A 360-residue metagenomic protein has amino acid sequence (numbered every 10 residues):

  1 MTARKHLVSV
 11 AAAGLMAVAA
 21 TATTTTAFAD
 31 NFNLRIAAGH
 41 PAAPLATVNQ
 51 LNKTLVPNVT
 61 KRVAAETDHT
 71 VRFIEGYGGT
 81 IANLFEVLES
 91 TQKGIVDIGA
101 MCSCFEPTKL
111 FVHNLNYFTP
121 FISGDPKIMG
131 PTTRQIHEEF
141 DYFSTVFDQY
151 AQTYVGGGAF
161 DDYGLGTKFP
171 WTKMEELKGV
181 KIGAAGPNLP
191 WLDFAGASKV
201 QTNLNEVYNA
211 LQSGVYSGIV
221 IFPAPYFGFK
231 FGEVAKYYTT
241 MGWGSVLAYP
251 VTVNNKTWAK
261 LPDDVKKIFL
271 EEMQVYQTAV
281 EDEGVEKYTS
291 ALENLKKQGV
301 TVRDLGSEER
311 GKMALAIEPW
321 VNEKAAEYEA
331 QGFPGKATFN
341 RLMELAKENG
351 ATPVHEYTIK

Functional and structural regions predicted by a protein language model:
M1-G14: Bacterial N-terminal signal peptides that target proteins for export
R4-K5, A19, F32: Absolute N-terminal positional cue centered near the fourth residue
T21-A29: Sec/Tat signal peptide C-region and signal peptidase I cleavage site
F28-I128, T145-K360: N-terminal secretory/targeting leader peptides
I128-F143: Signature of the catalytic double-stranded beta-helix
